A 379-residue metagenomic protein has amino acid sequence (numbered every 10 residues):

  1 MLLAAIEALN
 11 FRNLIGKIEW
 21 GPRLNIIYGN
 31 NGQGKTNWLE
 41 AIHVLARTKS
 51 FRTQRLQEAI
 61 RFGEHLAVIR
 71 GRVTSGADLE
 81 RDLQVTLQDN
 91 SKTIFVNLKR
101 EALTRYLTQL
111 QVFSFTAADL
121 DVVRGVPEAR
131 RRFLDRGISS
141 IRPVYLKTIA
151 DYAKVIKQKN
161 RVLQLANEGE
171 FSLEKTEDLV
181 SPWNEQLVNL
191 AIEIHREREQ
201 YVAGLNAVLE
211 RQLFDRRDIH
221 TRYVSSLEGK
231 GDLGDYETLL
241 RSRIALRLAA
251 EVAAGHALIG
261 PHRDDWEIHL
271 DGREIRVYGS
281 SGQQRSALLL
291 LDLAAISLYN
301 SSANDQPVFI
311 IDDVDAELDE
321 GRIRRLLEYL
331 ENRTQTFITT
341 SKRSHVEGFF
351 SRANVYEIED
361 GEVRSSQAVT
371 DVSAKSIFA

Functional and structural regions predicted by a protein language model:
M1-N30, V44, E174-V308, E317-G321 (+3 more regions): Conserved NTPase motor "head" modules and their coupling/switch loops across ABC/AAA+ ATPases, GTPases, and GHKL ATPases
K35: Conserved lysine of the Walker
H43-A129, F133-Y145, A203, A207 (+2 more regions): Nucleotide-state sensing region of NTPase/ATPase domains
G71, Q335-S341: Structural recognition of the conserved hydrophobic beta-strand(s) that form the central parallel beta-sheet of P-loop
D121-V122, E128-E174, D178-S181, E185-V188: Long, charged N-terminal accessory/stalk domains
D312-V314: Walker B catalytic acidic pair
